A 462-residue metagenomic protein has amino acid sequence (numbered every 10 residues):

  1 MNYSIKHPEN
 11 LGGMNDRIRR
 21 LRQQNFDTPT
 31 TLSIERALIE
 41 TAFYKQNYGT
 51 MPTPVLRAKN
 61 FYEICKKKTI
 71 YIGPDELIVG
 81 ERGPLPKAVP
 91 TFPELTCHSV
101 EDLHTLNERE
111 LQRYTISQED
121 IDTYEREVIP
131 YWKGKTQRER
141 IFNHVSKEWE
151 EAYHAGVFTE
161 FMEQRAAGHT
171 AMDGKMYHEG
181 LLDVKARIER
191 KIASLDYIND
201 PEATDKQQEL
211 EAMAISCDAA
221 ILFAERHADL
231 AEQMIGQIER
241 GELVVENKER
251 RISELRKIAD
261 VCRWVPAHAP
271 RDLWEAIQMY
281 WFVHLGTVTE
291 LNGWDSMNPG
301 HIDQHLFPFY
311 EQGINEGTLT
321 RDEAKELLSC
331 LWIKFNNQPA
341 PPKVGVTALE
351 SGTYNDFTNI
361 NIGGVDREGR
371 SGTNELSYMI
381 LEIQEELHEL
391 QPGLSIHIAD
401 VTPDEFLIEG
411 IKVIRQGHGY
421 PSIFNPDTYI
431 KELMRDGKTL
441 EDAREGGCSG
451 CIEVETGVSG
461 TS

Functional and structural regions predicted by a protein language model:
N2-M213, R250-K257, V261, V265-S462: Conserved catalytic cores of very large enzyme subunits
I192, A224-I235, D303-F307: Extended amphipathic alpha-helical scaffold segments
L195-N199, A231-L243, G313: Secondary-structure edge/capping motif, primarily at the C-terminal ends of alpha-helices and the immediately following
E211-R226: Extended non-globular scaffold/tether segments
L243-V245, S253: Extended, amphipathic alpha-helical coiled-coil scaffold segments used for oligomerization/tethering in eukaryotic
